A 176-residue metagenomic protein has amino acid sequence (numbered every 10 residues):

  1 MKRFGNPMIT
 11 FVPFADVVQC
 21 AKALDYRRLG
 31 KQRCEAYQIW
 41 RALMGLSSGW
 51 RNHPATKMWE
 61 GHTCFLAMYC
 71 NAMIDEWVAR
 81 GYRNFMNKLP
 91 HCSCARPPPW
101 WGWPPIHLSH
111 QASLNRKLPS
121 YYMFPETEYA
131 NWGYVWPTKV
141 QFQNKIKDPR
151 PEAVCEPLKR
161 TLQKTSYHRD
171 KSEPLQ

Functional and structural regions predicted by a protein language model:
M1-Q176: Expand to "…catalyze enediolate/carbanion chemistry for C-C bond making/breaking, isomerization, decarboxylation
